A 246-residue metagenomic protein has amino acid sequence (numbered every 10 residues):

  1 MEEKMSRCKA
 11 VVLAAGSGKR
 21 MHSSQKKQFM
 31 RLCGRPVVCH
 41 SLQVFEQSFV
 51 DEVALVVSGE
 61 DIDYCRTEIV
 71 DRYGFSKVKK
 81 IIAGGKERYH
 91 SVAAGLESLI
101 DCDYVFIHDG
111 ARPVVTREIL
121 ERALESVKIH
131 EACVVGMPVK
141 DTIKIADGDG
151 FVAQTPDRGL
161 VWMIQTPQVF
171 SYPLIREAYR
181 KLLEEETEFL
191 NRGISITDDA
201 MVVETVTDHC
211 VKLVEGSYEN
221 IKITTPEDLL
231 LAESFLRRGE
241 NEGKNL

Functional and structural regions predicted by a protein language model:
E2-I62: N-terminal glycine-rich phosphate-binding loop and ensuing alpha1 helix
V12, V38, G95, H108-D109 (+3 more regions): Residue-level signal for inorganic ion chemistry
S48-F49, V70-V78: Short helix-capping segments at alpha-helix termini
D51-V53, E131-A132, C210: Residues at the starts of beta-strands that form the adenosine-phosphate
D63-I69: Acidic helix N-cap motif at the loop->helix transition within catalytic regions of sugar-transfer enzymes
K80, K86-A146, Q165: Conserved beta-loop-beta/alpha segment of the NTase-like Rossmann-fold superfamily that binds/positions NTPs
I145-F170: Short, flexible, basic/aromatic active-site loop/helix in glycosyltransferases
W162-L246: Conserved alpha/beta core of the MobA/IspD/sugar-nucleotide pyrophosphorylase nucleotidyltransferase superfamily
